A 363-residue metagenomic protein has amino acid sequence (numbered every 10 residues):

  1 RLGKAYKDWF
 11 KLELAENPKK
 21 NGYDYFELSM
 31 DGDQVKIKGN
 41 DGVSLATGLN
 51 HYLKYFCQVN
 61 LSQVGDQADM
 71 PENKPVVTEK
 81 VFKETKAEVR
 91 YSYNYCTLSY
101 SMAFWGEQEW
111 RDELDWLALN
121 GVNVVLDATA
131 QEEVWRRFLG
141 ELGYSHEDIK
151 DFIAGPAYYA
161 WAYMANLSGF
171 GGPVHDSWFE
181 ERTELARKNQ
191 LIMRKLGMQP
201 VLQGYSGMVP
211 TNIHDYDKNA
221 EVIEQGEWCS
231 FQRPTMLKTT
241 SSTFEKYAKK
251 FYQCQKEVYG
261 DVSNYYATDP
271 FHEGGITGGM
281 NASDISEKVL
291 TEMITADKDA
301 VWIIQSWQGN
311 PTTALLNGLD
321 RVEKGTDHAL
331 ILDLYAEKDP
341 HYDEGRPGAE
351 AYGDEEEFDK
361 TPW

Functional and structural regions predicted by a protein language model:
R1-A87: Contiguous, structured surface segment used for ligand recognition
W9, N60, D66-K74, Y93-T97 (+2 more regions): Catalytic-core regions of glycoside hydrolase
D31, N40-S44, C57, R111 (+2 more regions): Short, solvent-exposed loop/edge-beta patches enriched in aromatic
Q34-G39, S99-F104, D176: Second-shell loop/turn segments in exported
L45, L49, E109-E113, L185 (+2 more regions): Stable alpha-helical elements in mature extracytoplasmic
L45-G48, S101-A103, T211: Short helix/loop capping segments that flank catalytic or ligand/cofactor-binding pockets
A87-G106, L117: Active-site-adjacent substrate/metal-binding segments within catalytic domains of carbohydrate-active enzymes
A103-W116, K250-C254: Short, acidic/polar
